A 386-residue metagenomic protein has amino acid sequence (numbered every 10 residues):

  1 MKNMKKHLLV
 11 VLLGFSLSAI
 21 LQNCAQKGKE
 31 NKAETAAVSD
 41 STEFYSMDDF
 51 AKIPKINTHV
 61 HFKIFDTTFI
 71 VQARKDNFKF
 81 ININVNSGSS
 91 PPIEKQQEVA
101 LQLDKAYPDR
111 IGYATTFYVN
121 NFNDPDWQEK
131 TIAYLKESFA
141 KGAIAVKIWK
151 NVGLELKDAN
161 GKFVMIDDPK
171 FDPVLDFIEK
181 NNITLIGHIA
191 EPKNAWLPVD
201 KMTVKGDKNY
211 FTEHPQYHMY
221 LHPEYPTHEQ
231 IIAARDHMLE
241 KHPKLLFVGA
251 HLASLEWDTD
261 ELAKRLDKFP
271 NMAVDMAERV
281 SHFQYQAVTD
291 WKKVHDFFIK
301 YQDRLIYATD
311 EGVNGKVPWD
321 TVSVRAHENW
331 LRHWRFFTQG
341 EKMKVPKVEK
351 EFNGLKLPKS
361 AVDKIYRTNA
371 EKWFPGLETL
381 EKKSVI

Functional and structural regions predicted by a protein language model:
K2-V11: Bacterial N-terminal signal peptides that target proteins for export
I20-N23: C-terminal motif of bacterial Sec signal peptides marking the signal peptidase cleavage site
A25-K27: Bacterial signal peptide processing site
E30-R110, E129-K130: An N-terminally biased module of ancient metal coordination in phosphate/nucleic-acid-related enzymes
S46-D48, E98-P226, A273, V280: Active-site gating/metal-coordination segments in enzymes
P54-V60, F80-I83, I111-T116, V146-I148 (+4 more regions): Hydrophobic faces of well-ordered beta-strands that scaffold small-molecule active sites in alpha/beta enzyme cores
H59-T67, N86-Q96, N120-E129, L156 (+4 more regions): Acidic-and-aromatic substrate-binding clefts and catalytic sites of carbohydrate-active enzymes
E229-H237, L246-I386: H/E-rich (His + Asp/Glu) clusters that bind or coordinate divalent metals
